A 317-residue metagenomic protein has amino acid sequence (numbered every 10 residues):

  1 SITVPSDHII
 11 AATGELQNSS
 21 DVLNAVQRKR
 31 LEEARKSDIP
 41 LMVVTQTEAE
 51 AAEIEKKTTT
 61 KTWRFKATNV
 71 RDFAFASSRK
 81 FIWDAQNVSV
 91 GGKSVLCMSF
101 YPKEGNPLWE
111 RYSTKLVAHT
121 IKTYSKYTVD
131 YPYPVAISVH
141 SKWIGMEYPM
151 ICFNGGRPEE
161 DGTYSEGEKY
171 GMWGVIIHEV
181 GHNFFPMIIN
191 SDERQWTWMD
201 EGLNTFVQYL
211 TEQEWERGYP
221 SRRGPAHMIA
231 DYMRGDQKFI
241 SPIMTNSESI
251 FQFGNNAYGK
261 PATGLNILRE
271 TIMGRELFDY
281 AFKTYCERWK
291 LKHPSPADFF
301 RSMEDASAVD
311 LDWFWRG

Functional and structural regions predicted by a protein language model:
S1-I177, F206: Hydrophobic helix-coil surface modules that form long, contiguous segments used for peptide/substrate interaction
F65, F100-G317: Hydrophobic alpha-helical and helix-loop surface patches within well-folded domains that function as non-catalytic
